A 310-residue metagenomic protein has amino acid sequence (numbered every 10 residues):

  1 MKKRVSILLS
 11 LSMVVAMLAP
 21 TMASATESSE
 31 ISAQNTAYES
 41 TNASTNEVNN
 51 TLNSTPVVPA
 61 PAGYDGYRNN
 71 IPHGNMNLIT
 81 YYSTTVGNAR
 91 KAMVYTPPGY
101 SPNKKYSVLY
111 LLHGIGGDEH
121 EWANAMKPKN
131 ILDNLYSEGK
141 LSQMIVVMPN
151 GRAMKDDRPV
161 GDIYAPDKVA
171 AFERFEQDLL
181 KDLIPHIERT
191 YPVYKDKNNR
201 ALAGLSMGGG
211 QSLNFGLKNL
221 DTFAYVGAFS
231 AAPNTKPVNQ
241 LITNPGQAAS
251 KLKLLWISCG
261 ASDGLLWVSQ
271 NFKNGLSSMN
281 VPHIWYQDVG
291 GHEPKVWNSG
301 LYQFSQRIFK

Functional and structural regions predicted by a protein language model:
K2-S24: Sec-dependent N-terminal signal peptides of Gram-positive bacterial secreted proteins and lipoproteins
T26-K310: Non-catalytic cap/lid and distal C-terminal segments of serine-dependent acyl enzymes
